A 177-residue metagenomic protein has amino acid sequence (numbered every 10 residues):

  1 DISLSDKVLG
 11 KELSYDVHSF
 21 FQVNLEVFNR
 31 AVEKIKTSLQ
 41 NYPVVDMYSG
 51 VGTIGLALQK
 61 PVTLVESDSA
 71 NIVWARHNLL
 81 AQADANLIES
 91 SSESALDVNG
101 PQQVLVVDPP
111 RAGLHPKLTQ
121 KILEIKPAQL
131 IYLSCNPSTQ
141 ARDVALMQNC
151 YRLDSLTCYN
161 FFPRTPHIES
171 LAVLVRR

Functional and structural regions predicted by a protein language model:
D1-R177: Rossmann-like S-adenosyl-L-methionine
